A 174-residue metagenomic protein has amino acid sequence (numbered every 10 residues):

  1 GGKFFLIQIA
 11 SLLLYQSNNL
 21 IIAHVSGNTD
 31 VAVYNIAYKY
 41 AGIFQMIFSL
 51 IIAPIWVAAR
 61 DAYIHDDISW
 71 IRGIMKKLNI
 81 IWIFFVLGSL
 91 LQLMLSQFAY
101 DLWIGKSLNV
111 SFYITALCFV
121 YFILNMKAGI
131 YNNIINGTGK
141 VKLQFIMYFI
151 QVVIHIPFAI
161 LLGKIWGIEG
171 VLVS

Functional and structural regions predicted by a protein language model:
G1-F4, Q8, S69-F85, V110-A116 (+2 more regions): Membrane-water interface at loop-to-transmembrane-helix junctions
G1-V57, Y121, N125-G129: Transmembrane helical elements of multi-pass membrane transporters/channels
L12, K39-G42, K77, S89 (+2 more regions): Residue-level recognition of pore/gate-forming positions within transmembrane alpha-helices of multi-pass
D30, S96, G139-K142, V152-S174: Membrane-interface helix-loop junctions in multi-pass transport and translocation proteins
Q45-D66, R72, N132-G137: Helix-loop junctions and terminal segments of transmembrane helices in multi-pass membrane transport/translocation
F48, M75-S107, F112-N125, I156-I160 (+1 more regions): Alpha-helical transmembrane segments of multi-pass membrane transport and lipid-handling proteins
V120-I150: Membrane-interface junctions at transmembrane-helix termini in multi-pass inner-membrane proteins
